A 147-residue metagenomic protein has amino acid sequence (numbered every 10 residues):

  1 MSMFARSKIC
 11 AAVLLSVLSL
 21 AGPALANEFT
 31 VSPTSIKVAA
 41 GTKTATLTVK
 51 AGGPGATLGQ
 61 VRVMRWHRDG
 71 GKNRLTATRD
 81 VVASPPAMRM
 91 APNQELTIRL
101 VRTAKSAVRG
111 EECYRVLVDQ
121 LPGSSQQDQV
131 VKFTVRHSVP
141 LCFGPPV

Functional and structural regions predicted by a protein language model:
S2-V13: Bacterial N-terminal signal peptides that target proteins for export
A21-P23: N-terminal signal peptide c-region/cleavage motif recognized by signal peptidases
A26-G52: Beta-sheet-dominated interaction scaffolds and their linkers
A45-A51, I98-L100, R115-D119: Buried hydrophobic-core signal for structured, non-transmembrane domains
K50-G55, K105: Short solvent-exposed strand-capping/beta-turn motif centered on an Asx-Ser/Thr pair
G53-L75: Short acidic, flexible loop segments centered on an aromatic residue
R74-S106: Intrinsically disordered, low-complexity Pro/Gly/Ser/Thr-rich segments with frequent PxxP/GP/PP motifs and embedded
T103-V147: Terminal connector regions
